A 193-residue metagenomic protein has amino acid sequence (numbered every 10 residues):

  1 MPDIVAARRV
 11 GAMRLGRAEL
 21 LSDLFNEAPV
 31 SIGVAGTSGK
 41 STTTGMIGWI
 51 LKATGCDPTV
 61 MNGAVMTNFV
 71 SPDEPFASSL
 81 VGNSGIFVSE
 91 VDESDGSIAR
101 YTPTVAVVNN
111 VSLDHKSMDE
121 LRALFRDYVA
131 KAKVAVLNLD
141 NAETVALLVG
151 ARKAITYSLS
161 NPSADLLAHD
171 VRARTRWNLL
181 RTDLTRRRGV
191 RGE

Functional and structural regions predicted by a protein language model:
M1-K153, D183-R191: Phosphate-binding loop of NTP-binding sites
V65-M66, N161-S163: Active-site loops of AMP-binding adenylate-forming
F125, S158-S160: A cyclin-like helical interaction fold
P162, R174-R176: Ser/Thr- and Asn-enriched, surface-exposed coil loops between beta-strands
V171: A conserved short coil-to-beta-strand element within the FAD-binding core of flavoproteins
N178-R181: Short aromatic-glycine-enriched beta-strand elements
